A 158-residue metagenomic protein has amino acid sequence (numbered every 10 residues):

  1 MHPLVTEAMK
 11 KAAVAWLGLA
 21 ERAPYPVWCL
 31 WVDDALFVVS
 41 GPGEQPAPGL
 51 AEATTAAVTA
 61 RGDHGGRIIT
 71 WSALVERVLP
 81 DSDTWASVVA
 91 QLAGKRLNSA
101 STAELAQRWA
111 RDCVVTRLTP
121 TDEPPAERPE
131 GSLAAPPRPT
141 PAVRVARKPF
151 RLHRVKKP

Functional and structural regions predicted by a protein language model:
M1-A23, R144-P158: Short, conserved active-site entrance elements at the starts or edges of catalytic domains
M1-P3, A35, P137-T140: Proteins with a high burden of low-complexity, intrinsically disordered sequence enriched in S/T/G/P/A and R, requiring
T6, W28, A106-R108: Short secondary-structure boundary/capping segments
K11-P42, P48-L50, A56-A60, I69-W71: Short beta-strand segments
A13-V14, T55, L97, E123: Generic structural signal for secondary-structure transition and capping sites
G43-E44, E123: Residue-level signature for short turns and capping positions that connect secondary-structure elements
E44-Q45, S82: Serine-centered coil/turn micro-motif
H64-P158: Charged, gly/pro-rich active-site loop segments
